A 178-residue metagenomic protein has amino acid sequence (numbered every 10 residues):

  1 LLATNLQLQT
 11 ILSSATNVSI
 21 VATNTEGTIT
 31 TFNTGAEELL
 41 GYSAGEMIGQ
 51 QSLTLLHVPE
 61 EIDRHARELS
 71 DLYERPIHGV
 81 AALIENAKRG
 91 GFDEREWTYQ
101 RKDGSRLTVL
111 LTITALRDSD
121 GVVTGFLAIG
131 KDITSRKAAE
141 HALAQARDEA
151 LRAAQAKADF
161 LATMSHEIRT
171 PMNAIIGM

Functional and structural regions predicted by a protein language model:
L1-L6, S119-V122, K131-Q145, E149-R152: PAS-associated C-terminal cap
L6, A81, P171: Short, contiguous clusters of charged residues that form electrostatic/catalytic patches at enzyme active sites, used
Q9, S13-S14, A142-M178: Primarily the dimerization/phosphotransfer
T16, T23, E37, K88 (+3 more regions): Residues within alpha-helical segments
N17-A128: PAS/LOV-family and closely related PAS-like sensory domains
N24, N33, D132, M164-E167 (+1 more regions): Acidic active-site catalytic centers that drive phospho-/nucleotidyl reactions and related ester hydrolyses
I29-T30, R136, L161: Flexible loop/turn segments at secondary-structure boundaries
